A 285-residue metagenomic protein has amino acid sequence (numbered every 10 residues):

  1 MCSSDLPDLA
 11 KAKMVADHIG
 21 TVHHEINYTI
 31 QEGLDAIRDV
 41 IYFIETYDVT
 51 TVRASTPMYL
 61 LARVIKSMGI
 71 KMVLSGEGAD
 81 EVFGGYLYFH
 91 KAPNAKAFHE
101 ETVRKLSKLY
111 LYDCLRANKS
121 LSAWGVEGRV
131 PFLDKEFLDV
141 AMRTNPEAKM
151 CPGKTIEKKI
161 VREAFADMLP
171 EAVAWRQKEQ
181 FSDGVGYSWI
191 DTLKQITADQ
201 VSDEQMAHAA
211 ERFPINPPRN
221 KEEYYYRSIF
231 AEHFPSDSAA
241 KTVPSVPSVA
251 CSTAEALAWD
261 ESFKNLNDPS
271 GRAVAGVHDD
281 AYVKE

Functional and structural regions predicted by a protein language model:
M1-L169, D183-I196, M206-E285: ATP-dependent adenylate-handling active sites, centered on carboxylate activation for C-N bond formation
P170-Q180: Conserved S-adenosyl-L-methionine
D203: Non-catalytic nucleic-acid substrate-recognition regions in nucleic-acid-modifying enzymes
